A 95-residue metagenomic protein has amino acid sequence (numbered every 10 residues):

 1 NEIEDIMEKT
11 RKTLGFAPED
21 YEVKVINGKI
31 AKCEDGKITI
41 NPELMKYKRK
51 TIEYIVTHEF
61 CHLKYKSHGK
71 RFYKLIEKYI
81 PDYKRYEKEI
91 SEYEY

Functional and structural regions predicted by a protein language model:
N1-Y54, L63-Y95: Active-site-proximal or metal-binding-adjacent scaffold patches in catalytic folds
E59: Walker B catalytic acidic pair
